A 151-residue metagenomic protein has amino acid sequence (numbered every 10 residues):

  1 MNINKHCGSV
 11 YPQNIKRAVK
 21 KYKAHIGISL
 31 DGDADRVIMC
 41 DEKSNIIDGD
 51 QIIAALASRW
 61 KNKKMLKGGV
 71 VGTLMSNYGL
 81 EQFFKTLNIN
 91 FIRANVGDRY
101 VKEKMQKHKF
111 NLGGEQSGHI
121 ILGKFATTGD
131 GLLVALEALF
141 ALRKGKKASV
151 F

Functional and structural regions predicted by a protein language model:
M1-G145: Phosphate-binding chemistry for phosphorylated carbohydrates and sugar-nucleotides
G145-F151: Catalytic-core signal marking the mid-to-C-terminal active-site face
